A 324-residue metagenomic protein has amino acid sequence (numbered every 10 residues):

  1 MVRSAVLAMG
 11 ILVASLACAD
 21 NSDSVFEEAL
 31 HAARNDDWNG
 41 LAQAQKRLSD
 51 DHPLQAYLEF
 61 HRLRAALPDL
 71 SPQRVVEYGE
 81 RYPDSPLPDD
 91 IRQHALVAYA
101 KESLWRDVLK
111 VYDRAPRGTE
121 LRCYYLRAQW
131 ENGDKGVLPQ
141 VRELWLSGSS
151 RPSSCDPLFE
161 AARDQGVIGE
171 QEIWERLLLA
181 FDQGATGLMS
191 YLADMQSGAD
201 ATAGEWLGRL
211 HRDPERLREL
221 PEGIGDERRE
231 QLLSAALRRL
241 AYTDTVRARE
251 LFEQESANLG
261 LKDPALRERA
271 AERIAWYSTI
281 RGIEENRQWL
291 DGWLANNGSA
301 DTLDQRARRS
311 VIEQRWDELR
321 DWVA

Functional and structural regions predicted by a protein language model:
M1-V6: Bacterial N-terminal signal peptides that target proteins for export
L7-L12: Hydrophobic helical h-region of N-terminal Sec-dependent signal peptides in bacterial secretory/periplasmic proteins
A14-C18: N-terminal signal peptide c-region/cleavage motif recognized by signal peptidases
A19-V25, D37, D50-Y57, L70 (+15 more regions): Generic helix N-cap/helix-start motif at coil->alpha-helix transitions
H31, H61, A65, A98 (+5 more regions): Residue-level signature for tetratricopeptide repeat
L41-K46, V75-G79, V108-Y112, L138-W145 (+4 more regions): Inward-facing hydrophobic residues that define packing positions of alpha-helical scaffold repeats
L63, S71, V75-Y82, R92-K101 (+3 more regions): Outer-membrane beta-barrel channel domains
L146-S147, G198, E253-L259, D291-A295 (+2 more regions): Amphipathic alpha-helical segments of tetratricopeptide repeats
